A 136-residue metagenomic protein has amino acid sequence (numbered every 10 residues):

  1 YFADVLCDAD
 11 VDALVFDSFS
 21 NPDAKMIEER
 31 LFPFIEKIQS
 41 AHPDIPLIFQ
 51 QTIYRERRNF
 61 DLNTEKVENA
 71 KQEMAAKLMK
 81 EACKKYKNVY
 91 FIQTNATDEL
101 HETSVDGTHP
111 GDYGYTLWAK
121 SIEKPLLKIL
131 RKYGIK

Functional and structural regions predicted by a protein language model:
Y1-A41, T52-N59: Oxyanion-hole/transition-state-stabilizing segment in secreted/luminal serine hydrolases and related acyltransferases
D4-V5, K37-I38, E81, P125-K128: A generic secondary-structure signal
D17-M26, L62-K71, V105-D112: The substrate-binding groove and active-site-proximal loops of carbohydrate-active enzymes, especially glycoside
E29, P33-S40, M74-E81, L117: Alpha-helical scaffolding segments of alpha/beta enzyme cores, especially the outer helices of TIM-barrel or partial
H42-L47: A short helix->loop->beta-strand "cap" motif at the edges of active sites that frequently abuts
R55-Q93: Substrate-gating cap/lid alpha-helix
A82-Y86, I92-V105, I122: N-terminal hydrophobic signal/anchor transmembrane helix of membrane proteins
D106-K136: Histidine-centered active-site loop/cap adjacent to the catalytic His in serine esterases/O-acetyl transfer systems
